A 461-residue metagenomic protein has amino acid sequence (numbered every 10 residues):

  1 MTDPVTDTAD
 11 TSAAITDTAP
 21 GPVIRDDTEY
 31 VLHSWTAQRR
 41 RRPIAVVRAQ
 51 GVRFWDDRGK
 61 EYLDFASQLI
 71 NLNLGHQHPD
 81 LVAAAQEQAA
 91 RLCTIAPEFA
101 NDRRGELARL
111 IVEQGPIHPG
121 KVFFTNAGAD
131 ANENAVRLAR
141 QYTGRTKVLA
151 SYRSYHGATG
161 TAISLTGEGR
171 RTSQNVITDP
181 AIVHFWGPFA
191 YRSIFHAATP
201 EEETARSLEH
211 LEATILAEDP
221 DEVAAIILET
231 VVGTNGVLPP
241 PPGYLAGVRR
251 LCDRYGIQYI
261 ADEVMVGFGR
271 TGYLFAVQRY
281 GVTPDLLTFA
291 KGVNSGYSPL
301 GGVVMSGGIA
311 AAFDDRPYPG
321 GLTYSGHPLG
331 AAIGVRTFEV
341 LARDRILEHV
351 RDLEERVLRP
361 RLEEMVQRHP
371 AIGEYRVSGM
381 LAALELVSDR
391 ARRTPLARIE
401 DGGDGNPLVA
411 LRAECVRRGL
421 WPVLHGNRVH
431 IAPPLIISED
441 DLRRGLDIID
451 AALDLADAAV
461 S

Functional and structural regions predicted by a protein language model:
T2-S461: Conserved N-terminal phosphate-binding loop of PLP-dependent enzymes in the Aspartate aminotransferase
